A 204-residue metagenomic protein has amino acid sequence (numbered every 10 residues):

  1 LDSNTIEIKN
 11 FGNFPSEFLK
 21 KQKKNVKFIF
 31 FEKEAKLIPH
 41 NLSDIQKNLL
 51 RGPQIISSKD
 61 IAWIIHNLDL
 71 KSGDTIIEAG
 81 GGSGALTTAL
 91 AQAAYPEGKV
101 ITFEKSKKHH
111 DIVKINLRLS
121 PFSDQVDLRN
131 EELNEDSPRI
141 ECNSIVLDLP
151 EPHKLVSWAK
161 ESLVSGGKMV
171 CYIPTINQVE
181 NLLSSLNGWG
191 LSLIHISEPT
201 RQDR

Functional and structural regions predicted by a protein language model:
L1-K36: N-terminal auxiliary segments of SAM/dcSAM-dependent transferases
G73-G82: Conserved class I S-adenosyl-L-methionine
S83-Y95: Conserved SAM-binding loop of SAM-dependent methyltransferases across substrates and taxa, primarily the Class I
K99-E104: Conserved SAM-binding motif I beta-strand of class I
K105-I140, S144: S-adenosyl-L-methionine
V156-S165: A short glycine-rich, Lys/Arg-flanked "PGG" loop and its adjoining helix->strand segment in the class I
G166-I173: Conserved beta-strand signature within the Rossmann-like core of class I S-adenosyl-L-methionine
I194-R204: Single conserved hydrophobic/aromatic residue that forms the stacking wall/gate of nucleotide- or nucleobase-binding
